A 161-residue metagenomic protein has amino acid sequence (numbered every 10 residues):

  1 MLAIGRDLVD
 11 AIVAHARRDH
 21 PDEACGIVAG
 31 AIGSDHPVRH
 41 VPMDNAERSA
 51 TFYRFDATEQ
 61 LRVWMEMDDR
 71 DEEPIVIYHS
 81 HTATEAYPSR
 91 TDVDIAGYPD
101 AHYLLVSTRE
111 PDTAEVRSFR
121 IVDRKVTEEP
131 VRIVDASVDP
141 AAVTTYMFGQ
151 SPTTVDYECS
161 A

Functional and structural regions predicted by a protein language model:
M1-I75, A83-A161: Conserved beta-strand-loop surface patch within small alpha/beta domains used for substrate/adaptor or ligand engagement
S80: Metallo-beta-lactamase
